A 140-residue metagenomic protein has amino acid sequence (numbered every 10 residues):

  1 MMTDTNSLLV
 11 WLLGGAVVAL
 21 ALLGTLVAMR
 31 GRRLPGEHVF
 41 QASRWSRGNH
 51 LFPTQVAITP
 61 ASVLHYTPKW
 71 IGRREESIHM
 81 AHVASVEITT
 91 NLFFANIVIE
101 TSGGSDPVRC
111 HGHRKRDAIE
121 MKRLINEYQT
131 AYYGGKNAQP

Functional and structural regions predicted by a protein language model:
M2-I58: Anionic N-terminal interaction surfaces
S7-L8, V63, N91, R123: Acidic/proline-rich low-complexity IDRs
G31-E37, S46-G48, R74, I78-P140: Acidic, Ser/Thr- and proline-rich intrinsically disordered linker/docking segments of eukaryotic scaffolds
S43, S62-Y66, T101, S105: General secondary-structure edge motif
Q55, T67, N96: Conserved beta-strand and immediately adjacent loop positions that scaffold enzyme active sites
Q55-V63, A81, T101: Short, solvent-exposed coil/turn segments at beta-strand boundaries
H65-E76: Short aromatic-glycine motifs in intrinsically disordered, low-complexity regions
